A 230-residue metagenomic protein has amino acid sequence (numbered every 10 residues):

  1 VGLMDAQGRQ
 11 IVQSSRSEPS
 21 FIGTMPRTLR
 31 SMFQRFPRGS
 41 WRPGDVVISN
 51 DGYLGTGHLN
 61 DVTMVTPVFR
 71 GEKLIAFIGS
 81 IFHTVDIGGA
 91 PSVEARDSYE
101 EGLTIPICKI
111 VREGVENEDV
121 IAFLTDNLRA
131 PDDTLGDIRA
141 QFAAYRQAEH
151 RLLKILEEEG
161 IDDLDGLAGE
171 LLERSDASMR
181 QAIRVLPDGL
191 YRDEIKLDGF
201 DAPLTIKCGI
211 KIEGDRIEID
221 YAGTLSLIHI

Functional and structural regions predicted by a protein language model:
V1-D5: Short hydrophobic alpha-helical segments used for membrane anchoring or interfacial signaling
R9, Q13, M25-P67, R192-K196 (+1 more regions): Conserved mixed alpha/beta core segments that line enzyme active sites in large multi-domain catalysts
P19-M32, V85-E94: A short, polar/charged loop-to-alpha-helix boundary motif
D61-G71, G79, K211: A short, hydrophobic, proline-anchored segment that marks a local hinge/packing element in signaling and regulatory
L74-L152: Mobile "lid/hinge" segments at catalytic clefts and subdomain interfaces of large enzymes
H150-S226: Accessory "access/gating" subregions that flank catalytic or transport cores
I228-I230: Conserved small/polar residues in nucleotide/adenosyl-binding loops
